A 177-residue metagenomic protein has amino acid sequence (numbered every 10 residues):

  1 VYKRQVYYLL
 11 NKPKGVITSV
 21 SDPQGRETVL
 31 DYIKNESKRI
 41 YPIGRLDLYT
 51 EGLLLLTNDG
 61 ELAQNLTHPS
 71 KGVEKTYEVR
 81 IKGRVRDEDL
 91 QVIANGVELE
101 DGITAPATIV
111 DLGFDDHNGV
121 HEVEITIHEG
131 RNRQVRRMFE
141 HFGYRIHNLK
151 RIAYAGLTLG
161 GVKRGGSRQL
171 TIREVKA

Functional and structural regions predicted by a protein language model:
K3-A177: Basic, flexible Lys/Arg- and Gly-enriched helix-loop patches that mediate nucleic-acid binding at interfaces with rRNA
